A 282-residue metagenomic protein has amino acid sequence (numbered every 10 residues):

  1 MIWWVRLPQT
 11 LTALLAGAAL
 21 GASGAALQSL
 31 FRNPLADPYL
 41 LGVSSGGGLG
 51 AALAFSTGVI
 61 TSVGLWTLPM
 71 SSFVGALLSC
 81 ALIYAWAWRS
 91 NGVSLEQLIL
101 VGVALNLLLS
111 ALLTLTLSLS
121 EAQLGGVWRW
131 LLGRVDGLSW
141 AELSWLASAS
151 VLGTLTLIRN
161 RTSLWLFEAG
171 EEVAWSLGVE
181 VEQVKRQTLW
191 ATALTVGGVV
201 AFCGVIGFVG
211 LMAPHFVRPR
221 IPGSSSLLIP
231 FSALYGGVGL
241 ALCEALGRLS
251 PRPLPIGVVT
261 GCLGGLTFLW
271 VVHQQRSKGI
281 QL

Functional and structural regions predicted by a protein language model:
M1-L282: Alpha-helical transmembrane segments in inner-membrane proteins
